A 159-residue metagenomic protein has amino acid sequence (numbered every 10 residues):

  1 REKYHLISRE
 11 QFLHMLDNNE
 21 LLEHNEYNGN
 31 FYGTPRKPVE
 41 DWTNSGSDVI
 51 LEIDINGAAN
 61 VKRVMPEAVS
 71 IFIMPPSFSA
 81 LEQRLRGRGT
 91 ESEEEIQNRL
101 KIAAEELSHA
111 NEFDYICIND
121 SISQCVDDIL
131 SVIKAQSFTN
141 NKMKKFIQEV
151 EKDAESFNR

Functional and structural regions predicted by a protein language model:
R1-V49, N56-A59: ATP-dependent small-molecule kinase phosphotransfer cores that center on conserved nucleotide phosphate-binding segments
F12, I50, A103, C117: Residue-level signature of catalytic and energy-coupling elements of molecular machines, predominantly ATP/GTP-dependent
L16, K62-M65, R84-L85, D114 (+1 more regions): Short, flexible helix/strand-to-coil boundary loops that buttress conserved ligand/catalytic motifs in alpha/beta
N18-L22, R84-E91, V132-A135: Conserved AAA+ ATPase "sensor/coupling" helix adjacent to the nucleotide-binding pocket
D41-N44, K62-P66, S108-A110: Conserved catalytic network of the ASCE P-loop NTPase/AAA+ motor domain
V49-D54, R63-G87, I118-S121: Conserved phosphate-donor/acceptor-positioning beta-strand/loop module used by diverse small-molecule
A68, A80, R86-S108, S123-Q124: Ras-like small GTPase catalytic G-domain
T90, S108-R159: NTP-dependent small-molecule kinase module
